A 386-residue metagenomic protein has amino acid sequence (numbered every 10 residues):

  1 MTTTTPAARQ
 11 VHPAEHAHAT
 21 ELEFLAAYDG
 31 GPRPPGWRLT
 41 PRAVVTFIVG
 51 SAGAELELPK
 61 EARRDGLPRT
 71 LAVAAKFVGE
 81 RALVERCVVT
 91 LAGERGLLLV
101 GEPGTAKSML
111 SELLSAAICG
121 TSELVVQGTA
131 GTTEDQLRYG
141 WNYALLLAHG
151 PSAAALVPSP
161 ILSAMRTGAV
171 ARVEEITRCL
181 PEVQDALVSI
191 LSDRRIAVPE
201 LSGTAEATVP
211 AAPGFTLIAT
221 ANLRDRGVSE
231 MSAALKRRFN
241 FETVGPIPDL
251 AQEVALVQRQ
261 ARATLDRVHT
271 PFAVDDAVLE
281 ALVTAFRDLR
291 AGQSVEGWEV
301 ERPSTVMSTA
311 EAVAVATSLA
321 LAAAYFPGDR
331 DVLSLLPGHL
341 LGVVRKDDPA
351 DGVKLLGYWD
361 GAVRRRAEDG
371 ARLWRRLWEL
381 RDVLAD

Functional and structural regions predicted by a protein language model:
M1-A8, D382-D386: Glycine- and charge-rich intrinsically disordered segments
P6-H269: AAA+ P-loop NTPase catalytic core and its hallmark functional loops
G31, A263, G292, R365 (+1 more regions): Surface-exposed polar/charged interaction patches
A43-T70, D276-E296, V363-G370: Charged, glycine/proline-rich intrinsically disordered loops and linkers
R81, V254, Q260-D331: Conserved AAA+ ATPase small/helical "lid" subdomain
C87, L282, H339-L340: Short alpha-helical scaffolding segments that buttress acidic/His motifs in well-ordered protein cores
P160, Q252-L256, A277, A281 (+2 more regions): Exposed alpha-helical structural elements
A324-D386: C-terminal engagement/docking regions of AAA+ P-loop ATPases
